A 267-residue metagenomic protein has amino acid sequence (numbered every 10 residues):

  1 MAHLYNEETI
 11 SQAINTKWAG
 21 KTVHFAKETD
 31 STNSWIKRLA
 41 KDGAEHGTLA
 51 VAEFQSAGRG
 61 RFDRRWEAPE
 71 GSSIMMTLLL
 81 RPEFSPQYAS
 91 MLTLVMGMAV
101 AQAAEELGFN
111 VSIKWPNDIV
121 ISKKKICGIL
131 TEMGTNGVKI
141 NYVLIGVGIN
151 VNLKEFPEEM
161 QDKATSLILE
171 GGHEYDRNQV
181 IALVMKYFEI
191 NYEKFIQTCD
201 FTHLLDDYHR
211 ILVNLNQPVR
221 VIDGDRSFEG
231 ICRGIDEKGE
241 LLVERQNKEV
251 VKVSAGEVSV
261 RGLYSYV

Functional and structural regions predicted by a protein language model:
M1-Q102, C127, Y175, Y266: N-terminal lobe of the biotin/lipoate ligase/transferase fold
M1-Y5, W18, L94-V111, I121-V267: Long, positively charged amphipathic alpha-helical accessory segments at protein N-termini or as interdomain linkers
K27, I113-W115: Short loop/edge segments at beta-strand edges and connector loops that shape dinucleotide/nucleotide cofactor-binding
D118: Conserved active-site carboxylates
